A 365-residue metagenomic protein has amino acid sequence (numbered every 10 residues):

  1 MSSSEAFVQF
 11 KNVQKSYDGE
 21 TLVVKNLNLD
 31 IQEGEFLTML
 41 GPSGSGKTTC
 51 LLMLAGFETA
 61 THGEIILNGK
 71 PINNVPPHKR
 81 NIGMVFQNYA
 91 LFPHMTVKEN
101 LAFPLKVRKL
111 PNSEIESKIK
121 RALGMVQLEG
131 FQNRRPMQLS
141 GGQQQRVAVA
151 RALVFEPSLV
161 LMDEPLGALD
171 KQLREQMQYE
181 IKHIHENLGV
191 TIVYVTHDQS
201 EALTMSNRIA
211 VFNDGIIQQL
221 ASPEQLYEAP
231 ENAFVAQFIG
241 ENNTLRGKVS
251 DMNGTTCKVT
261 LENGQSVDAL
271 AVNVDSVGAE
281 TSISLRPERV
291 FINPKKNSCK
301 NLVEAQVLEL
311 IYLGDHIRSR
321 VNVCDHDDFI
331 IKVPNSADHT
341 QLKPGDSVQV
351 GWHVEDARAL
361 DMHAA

Functional and structural regions predicted by a protein language model:
Q9, D30, I66, Q349-G351: ABC ATPase nucleotide-binding domain
L40-P42: The feature captures the beta-strand-to-loop junction immediately N-terminal to the Walker
A55: Helix-to-loop junction immediately C-terminal to a conserved catalytic motif
T61-E64, E114, D214, R246: Conserved coupling/switch loops of ABC nucleotide-binding domains, chiefly the family-specific signature
G63-P71: Conserved ABC transporter NBD signature motif
P77-G83, Q87, L91-Q237: ABC ATPase nucleotide-binding domains
N242, M252-A365: Non-catalytic connector elements of ABC transporters
